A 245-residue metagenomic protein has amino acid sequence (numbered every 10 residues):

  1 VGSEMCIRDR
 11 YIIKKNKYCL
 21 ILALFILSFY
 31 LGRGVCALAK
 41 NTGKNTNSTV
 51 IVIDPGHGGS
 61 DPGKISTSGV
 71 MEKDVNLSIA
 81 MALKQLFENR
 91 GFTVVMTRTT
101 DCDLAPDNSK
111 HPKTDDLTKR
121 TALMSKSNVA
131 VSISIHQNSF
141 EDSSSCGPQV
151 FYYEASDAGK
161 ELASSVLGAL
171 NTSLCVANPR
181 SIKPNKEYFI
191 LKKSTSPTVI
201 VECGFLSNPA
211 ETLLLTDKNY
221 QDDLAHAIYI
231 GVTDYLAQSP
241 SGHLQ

Functional and structural regions predicted by a protein language model:
V1-I7: Short, small-residue-biased leader/transition segments that mark boundaries at the very start of proteins
R8-K15: Short, Lys/Arg-rich N-terminal segment immediately upstream of the first membrane anchor
C19-R33: Hydrophobic membrane-insertion alpha-helices, especially the h-region of bacterial N-terminal signal peptides
A37-I51, H57-L162: Catalytic-core regions of hydrolytic enzymes
F92-T99, S134-H136, V176-K183, S239-Q245: Surface-exposed patches in mature extracellular/periplasmic domains of secreted proteins
S127, E141, P179-Q245: Active-site-adjacent mobile loop/cap segments within catalytic or ligand-binding domains
G159-P184: Active-site-adjacent substrate-binding region of metalloamidase/peptidase-like peptide-processing proteins
